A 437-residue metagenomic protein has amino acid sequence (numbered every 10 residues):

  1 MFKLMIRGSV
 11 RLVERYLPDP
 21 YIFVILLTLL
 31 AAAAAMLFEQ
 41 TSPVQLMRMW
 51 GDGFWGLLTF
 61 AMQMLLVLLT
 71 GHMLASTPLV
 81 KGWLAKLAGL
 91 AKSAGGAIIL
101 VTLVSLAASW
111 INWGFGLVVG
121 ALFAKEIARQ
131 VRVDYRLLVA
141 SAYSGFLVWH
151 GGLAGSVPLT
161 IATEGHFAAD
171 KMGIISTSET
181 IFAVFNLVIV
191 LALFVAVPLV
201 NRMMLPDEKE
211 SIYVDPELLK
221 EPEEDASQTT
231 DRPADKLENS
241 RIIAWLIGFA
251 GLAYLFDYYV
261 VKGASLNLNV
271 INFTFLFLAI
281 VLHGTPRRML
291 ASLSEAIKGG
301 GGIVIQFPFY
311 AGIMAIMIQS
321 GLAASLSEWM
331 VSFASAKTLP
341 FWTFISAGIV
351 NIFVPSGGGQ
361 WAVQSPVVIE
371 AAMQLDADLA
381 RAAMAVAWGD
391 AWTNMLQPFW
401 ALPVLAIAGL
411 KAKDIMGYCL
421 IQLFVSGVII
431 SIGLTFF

Functional and structural regions predicted by a protein language model:
M1-L69, F182-V195, L199-G302, Q306 (+1 more regions): Hydrophobic transmembrane alpha-helices of multi-pass small-molecule transporters
M5-S9, S42-W50, A75-A91, A124-Y135 (+4 more regions): Flexible loop linkers connecting adjacent transmembrane helices in multi-pass alpha-helical membrane transporters
D19, W55-A61, A88-L100, Q130-L138 (+4 more regions): Membrane-interfacial loop-to-helix junctions in multi-pass transporters
E39-D52, G165-S176, Y258-L266, Q319-S332: Membrane-interface helix termini and inter-helical loops of multi-pass transporters
L57-F167, F353: Early transmembrane hairpin of solute transport permeases
L90-F123, V304-S320, V331-E370, Q374: Hydrophobic alpha-helical transmembrane segments of multi-pass integral membrane proteins, predominantly secondary
A94-A108, V131-L153, G173-I174, S178 (+2 more regions): Alpha-helical transmembrane segments of multi-pass membrane proteins
F123-S211, W400-G433: Membrane-core helix-loop-helix motifs of multi-pass transport proteins
